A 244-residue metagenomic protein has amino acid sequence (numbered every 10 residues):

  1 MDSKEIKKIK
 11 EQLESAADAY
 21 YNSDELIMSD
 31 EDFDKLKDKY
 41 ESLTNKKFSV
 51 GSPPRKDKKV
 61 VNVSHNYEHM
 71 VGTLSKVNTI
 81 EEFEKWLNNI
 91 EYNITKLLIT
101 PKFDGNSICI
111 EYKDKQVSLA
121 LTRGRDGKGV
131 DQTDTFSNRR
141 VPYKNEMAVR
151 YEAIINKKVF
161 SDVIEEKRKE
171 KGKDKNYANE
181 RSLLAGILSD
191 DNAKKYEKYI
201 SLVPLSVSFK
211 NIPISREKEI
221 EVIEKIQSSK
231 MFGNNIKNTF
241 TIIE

Functional and structural regions predicted by a protein language model:
M1-K144, S182, S189: Phosphate/adenylate-binding "loop-and-lid" substructures adjacent to NTP/NAD/dNTP-binding pockets in NTP-dependent
S29-E31, K158-K171: Charged, low-complexity, helix/coiled-coil-prone segments
D30, K37-D38, K46-V50, R55 (+4 more regions): Catalytic nucleotidyltransferase
P101, Y112-D114, L121-G124, Y151-K157 (+1 more regions): Short, structured patches in soluble enzyme cores that scaffold and shape functional sites
E111-K113, T122, S161-E166, A193-Y196: Short acidic, glycine/serine/threonine-rich loops at helix termini
P142-E165: Flexible glycine-rich surface loops and low-complexity tracts that mediate binding to linear polymers
